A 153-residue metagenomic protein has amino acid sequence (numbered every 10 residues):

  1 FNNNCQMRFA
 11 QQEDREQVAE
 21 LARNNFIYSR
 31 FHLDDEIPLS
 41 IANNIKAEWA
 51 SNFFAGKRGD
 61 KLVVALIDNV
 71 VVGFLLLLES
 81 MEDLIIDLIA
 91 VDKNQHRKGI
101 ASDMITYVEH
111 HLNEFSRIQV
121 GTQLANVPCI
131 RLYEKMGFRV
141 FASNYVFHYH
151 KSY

Functional and structural regions predicted by a protein language model:
F1-E13, N144-Y149: Acyl-donor-binding surface of acyltransferase catalytic domains
Q6-S29: A short beta-loop-alpha structural element at the N-terminal edge of CoA-dependent acyl/N-acetyltransferase catalytic
L39-L62, L66: Active-site rim helix/loop that mediates acceptor-substrate recognition in acyltransferases
R58-L75, E79, D92: Conserved beta-hairpin
E82-K93, G121: Conserved acetyl-CoA binding element of GNAT-fold acetyltransferases
D83, H111-T122: Conserved GNAT acetyl-CoA-binding A-motif
L88-V91, R97-H110, I130-K135: Conserved acetyl-CoA-binding loop-helix of GNAT-fold acetyltransferases
V120-I130, V146-S152: Conserved beta-strand-loop-alpha-helix junction that forms the acyl-donor binding cleft
